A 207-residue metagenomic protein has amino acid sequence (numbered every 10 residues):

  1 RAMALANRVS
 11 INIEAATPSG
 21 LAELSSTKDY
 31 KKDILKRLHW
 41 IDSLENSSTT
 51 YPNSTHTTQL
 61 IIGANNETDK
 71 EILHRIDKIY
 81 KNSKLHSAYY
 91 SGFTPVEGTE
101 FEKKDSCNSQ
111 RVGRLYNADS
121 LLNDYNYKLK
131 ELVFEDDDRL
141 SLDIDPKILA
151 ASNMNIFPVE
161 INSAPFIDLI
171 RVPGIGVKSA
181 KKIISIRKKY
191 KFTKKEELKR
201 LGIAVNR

Functional and structural regions predicted by a protein language model:
R1-N126: Conserved AdoMet/S-adenosylmethionine-binding subsite of the radical SAM
N82, V172, L201: Acidic-histidine catalytic/liganding microenvironments
T99-R171, I203, R207: Long, highly charged, low-complexity intrinsically disordered interaction regions that mediate electrostatic DNA/RNA
L169, K182-I183: Short alpha-helical segments in extracytoplasmic peptidoglycan/chitin-binding modules and envelope-associated proteins
I186-R187: Residue-level signature of tetratricopeptide-repeat
Y190-K195: Short, basic-rich loop-to-helix N-cap that marks the start of a DNA-contacting helix
E197-L198, V205: Accessory, usually C-terminal, subdomains that scaffold auxiliary metal cofactors
